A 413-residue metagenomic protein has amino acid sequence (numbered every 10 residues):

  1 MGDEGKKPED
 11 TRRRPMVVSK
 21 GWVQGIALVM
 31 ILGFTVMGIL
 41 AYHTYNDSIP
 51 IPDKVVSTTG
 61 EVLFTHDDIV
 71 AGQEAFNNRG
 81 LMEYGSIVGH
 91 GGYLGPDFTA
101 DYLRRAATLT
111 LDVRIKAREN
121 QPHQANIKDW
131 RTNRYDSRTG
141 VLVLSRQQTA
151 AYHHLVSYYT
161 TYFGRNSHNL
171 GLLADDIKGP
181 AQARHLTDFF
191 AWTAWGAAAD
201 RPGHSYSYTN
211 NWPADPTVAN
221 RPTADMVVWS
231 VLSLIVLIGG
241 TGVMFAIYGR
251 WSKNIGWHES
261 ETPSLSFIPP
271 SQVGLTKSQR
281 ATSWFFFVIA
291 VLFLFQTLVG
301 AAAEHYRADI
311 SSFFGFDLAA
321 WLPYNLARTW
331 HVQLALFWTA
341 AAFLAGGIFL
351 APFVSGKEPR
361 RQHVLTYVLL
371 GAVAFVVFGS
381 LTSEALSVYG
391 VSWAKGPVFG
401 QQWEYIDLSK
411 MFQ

Functional and structural regions predicted by a protein language model:
G2-F64: Post-cleavage N-terminal segment of exported redox proteins
G2-V17, N254-T282: Membrane-interfacial, low-structure loops and terminal tails that flank and connect transmembrane helices in multi-pass
W22-H43, F76, Y84, G203 (+6 more regions): Hydrophobic cores of alpha-helical transmembrane segments in multi-pass integral membrane proteins
Y45-H66, H90-L94, A107-T110, N210-T223 (+2 more regions): Membrane-interface interhelical loops and short amphipathic "cap" helices that link adjacent transmembrane segments
N46-M226: Soluble extramembrane regions of membrane proteins in the secretory/endomembrane system
M82-I87, G92-Q121, E358-Y405: Hydrophobic or amphipathic alpha-helical targeting/insertion segments
D176-N220, M226, F267-H305, S312 (+2 more regions): Extramembranous, membrane-proximal N-terminal regions and early juxtamembrane loops of multi-pass membrane proteins
G256-P269, A319-A327, F349-T366, W393-G400: Flexible loop linkers connecting adjacent transmembrane helices in multi-pass alpha-helical membrane transporters
